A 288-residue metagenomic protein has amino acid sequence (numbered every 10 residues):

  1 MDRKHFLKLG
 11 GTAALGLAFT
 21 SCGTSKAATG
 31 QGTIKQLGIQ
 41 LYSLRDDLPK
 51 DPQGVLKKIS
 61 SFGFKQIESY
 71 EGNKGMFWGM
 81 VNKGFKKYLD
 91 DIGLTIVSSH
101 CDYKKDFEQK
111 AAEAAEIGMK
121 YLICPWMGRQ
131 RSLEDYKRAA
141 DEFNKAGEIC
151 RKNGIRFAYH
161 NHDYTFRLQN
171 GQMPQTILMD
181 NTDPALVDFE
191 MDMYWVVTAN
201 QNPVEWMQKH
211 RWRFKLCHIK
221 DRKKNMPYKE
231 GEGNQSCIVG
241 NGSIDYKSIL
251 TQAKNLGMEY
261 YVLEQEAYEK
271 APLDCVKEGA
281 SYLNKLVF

Functional and structural regions predicted by a protein language model:
R3-T24: N-terminal export signals
G11-T12, T95-D188, L273: Active-site acidic/histidine proton-transfer and metal-coordination neighborhood in alpha/beta enzyme cores
C22-K50: C-terminal segment of N-terminal export signals and the immediately downstream linker at the start of the mature
Q31-G32, L56-S61, M76-T95, D106-G118 (+4 more regions): Acidic (Asp/Glu)-rich catalytic clusters
K35-Q40, I67-S69, I96-S99, L122-C124 (+4 more regions): Hydrophobic faces of well-ordered beta-strands that scaffold small-molecule active sites in alpha/beta enzyme cores
I39, I59, L89, A114 (+6 more regions): Conserved, mostly hydrophobic/aromatic
L44-K50, Y70-V81, H100-Q109, R129-K137 (+4 more regions): Acidic-and-aromatic substrate-binding clefts and catalytic sites of carbohydrate-active enzymes
Q66, K152-S243: Acidic/histidine-rich catalytic cores of soluble enzymes
